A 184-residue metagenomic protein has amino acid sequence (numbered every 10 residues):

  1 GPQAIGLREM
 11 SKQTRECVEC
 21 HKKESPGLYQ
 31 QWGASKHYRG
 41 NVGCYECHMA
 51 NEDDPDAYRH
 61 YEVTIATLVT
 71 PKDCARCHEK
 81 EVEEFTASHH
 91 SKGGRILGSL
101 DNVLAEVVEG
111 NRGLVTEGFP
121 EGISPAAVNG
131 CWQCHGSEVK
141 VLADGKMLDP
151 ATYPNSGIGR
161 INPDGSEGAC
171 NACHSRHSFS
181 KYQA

Functional and structural regions predicted by a protein language model:
G1-A184: Short sequence/structural segments immediately N-terminal
